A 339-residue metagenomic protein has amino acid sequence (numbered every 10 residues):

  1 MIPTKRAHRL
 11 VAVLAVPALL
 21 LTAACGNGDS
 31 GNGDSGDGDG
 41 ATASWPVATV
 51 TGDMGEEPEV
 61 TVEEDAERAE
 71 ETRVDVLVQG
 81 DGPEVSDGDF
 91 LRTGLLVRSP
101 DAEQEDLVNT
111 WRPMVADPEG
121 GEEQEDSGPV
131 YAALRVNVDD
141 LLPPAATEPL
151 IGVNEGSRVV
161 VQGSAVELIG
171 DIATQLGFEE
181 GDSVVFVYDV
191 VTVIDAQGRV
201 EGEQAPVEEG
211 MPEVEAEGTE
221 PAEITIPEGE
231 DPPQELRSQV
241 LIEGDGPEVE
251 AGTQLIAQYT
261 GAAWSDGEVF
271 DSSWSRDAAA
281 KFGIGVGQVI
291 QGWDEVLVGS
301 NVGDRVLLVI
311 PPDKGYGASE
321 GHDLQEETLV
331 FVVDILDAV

Functional and structural regions predicted by a protein language model:
I2-V339: Cross-family detector of peptidyl-prolyl cis-trans isomerase
